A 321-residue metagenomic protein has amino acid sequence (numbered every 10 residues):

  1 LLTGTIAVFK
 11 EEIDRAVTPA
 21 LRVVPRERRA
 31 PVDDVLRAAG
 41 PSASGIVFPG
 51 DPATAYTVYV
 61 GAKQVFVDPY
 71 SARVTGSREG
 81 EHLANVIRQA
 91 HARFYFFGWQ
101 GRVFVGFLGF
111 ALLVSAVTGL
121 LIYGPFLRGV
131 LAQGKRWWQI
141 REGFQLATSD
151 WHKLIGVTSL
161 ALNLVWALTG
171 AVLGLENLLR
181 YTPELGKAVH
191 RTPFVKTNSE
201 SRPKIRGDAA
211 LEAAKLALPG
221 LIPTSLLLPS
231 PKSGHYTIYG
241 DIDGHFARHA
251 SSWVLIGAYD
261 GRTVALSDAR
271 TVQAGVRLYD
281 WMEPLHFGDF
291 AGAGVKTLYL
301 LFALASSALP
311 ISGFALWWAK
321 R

Functional and structural regions predicted by a protein language model:
L1-R321: Conserved histidines in hydrophobic membrane contexts and catalytic metal-binding motifs
